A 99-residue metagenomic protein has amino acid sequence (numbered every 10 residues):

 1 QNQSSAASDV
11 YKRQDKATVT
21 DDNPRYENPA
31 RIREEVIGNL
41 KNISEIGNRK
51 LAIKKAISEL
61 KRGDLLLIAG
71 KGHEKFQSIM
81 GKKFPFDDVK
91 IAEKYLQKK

Functional and structural regions predicted by a protein language model:
Q1-Q3: Low-complexity, intrinsically disordered or signal/transmembrane-proximal segments
A6-K99: ATP-dependent carboxylate-amine ligase
